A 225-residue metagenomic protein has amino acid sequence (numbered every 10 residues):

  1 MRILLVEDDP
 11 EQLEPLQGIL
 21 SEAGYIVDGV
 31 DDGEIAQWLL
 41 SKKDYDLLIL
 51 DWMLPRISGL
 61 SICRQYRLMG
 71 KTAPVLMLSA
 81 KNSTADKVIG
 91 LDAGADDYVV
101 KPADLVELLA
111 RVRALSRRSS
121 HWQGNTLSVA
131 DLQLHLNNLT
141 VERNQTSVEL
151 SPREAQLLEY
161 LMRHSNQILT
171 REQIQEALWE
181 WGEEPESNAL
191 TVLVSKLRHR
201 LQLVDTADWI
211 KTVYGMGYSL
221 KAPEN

Functional and structural regions predicted by a protein language model:
M1-S119: N-terminal/domain-start alpha-helical segments
R2, I26, P74, T126 (+4 more regions): Residues at or immediately flanking beta-strands
I35, G215-S219: Glycine-rich nucleotide-binding loop
R113-L127, N166: The C-terminal output helix
H121-Q123, Q133-T140: A short, compositionally biased
S128-A130, N137, N144: Short strand-coil-strand connectors
T140, Q145-M216: Positively charged, aromatic-enriched patches within helix-turn-helix-type DNA-binding elements, predominantly
L220-N225: Intrinsically disordered, low-complexity protein-interaction/activation regions
